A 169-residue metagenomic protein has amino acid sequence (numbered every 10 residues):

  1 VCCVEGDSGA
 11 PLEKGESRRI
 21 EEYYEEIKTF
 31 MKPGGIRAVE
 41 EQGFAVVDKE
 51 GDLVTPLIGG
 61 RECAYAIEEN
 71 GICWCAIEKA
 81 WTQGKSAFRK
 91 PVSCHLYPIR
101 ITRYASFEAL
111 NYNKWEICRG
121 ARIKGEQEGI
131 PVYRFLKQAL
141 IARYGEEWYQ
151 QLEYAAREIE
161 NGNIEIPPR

Functional and structural regions predicted by a protein language model:
V1-R169: Short loop/turn segments that flank or connect secondary-structure elements
